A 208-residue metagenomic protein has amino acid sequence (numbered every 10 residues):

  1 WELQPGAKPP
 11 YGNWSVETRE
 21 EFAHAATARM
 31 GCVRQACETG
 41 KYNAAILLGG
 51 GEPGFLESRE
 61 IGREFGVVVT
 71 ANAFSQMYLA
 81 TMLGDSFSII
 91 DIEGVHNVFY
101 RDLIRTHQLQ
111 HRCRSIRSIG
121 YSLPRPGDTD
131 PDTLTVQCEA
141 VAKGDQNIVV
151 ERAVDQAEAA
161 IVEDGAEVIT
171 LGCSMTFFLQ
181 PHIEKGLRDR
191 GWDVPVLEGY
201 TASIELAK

Functional and structural regions predicted by a protein language model:
E2-T27, G127: N-terminal beta-loop-helix "entrance" segment that forms/cooperates in small-molecule cofactor or anionic ligand
P5-A7, E93-H96, S118-L123, C173-F177 (+1 more regions): Glycine-rich beta-alpha junction loops
V16-A36, N147-Q156: Glycine-rich, highly charged phosphate/nucleotide-binding loops
A23-G62, V69-A73, E167-Q180: N-terminal glycine-rich phosphate/adenylate-binding segment common to multiple enzyme folds
L56-L83, I183-A207: Short, acidic/small-residue loops that bind anionic groups at enzyme active sites
S88-D91: Structural beta-sheet core signal
E93, R101-G172: Active-site rim beta-loop-alpha module in soluble metabolic enzymes
E151-V196, Y200: Glycine/small-residue-rich hydrophobic helix-like segments
